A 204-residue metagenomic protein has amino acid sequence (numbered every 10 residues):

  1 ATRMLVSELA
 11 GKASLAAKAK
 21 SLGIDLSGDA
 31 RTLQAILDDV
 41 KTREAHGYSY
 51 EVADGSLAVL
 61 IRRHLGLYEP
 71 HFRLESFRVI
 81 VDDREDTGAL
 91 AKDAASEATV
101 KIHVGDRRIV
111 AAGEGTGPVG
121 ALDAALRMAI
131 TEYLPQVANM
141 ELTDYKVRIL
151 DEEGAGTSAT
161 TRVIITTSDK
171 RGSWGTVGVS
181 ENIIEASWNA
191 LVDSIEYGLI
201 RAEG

Functional and structural regions predicted by a protein language model:
A1-G204: Terminal or standalone catalytic/regulatory effector modules within metabolic enzymes and repeat proteins
